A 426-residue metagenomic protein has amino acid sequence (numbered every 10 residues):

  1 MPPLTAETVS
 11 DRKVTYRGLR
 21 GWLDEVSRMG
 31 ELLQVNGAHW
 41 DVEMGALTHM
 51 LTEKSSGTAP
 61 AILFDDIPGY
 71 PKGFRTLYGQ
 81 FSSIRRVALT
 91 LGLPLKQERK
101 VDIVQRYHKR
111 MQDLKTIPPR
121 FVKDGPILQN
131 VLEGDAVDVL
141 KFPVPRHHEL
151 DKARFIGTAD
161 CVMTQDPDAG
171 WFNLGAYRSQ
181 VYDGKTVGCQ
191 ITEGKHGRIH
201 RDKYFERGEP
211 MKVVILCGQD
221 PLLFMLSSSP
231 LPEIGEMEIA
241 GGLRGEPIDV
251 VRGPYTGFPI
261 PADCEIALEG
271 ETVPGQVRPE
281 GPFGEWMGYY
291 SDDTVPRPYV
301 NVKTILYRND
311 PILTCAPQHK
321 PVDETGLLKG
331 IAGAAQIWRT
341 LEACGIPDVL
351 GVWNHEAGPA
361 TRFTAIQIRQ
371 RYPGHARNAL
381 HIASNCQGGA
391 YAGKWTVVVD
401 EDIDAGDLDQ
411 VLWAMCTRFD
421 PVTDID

Functional and structural regions predicted by a protein language model:
P2-Y299, K303-D426: Extended, highly charged
